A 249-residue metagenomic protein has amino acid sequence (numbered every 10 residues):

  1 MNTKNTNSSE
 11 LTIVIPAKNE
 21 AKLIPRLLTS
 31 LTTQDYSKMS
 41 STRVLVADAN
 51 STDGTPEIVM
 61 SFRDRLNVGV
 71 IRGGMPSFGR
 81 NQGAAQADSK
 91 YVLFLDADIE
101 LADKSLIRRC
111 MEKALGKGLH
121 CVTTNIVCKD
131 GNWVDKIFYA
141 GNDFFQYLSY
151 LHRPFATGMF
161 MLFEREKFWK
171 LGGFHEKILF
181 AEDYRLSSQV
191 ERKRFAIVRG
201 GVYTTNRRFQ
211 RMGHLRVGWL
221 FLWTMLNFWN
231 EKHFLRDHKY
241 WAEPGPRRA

Functional and structural regions predicted by a protein language model:
M1-S8, E191-A249: Hydrophobic helical membrane-anchoring modules
T29-S40: Short, acidic, metal-binding catalytic loop of nucleotide-sugar glycosyltransferases
S40-N50, I71-G73: Short beta-strand/loop segment that forms part of the nucleotide-sugar
A47-P56, I99-E100: A conserved acidic beta->alpha catalytic loop
I71-A87: Glycine-rich, basic loop-to-helix element that forms the pyrophosphate-binding segment of sugar-nucleotide handling
V92: Short aromatic/hydrophobic "clamp" motif used to bind/position activated sugar donors
K104-V134: Conserved donor NDP-sugar-binding/catalytic core segment of glycosyltransferases
C121, I126-W133, F144-F163: A recurrent flexible, glycine/aromatic-enriched loop bordering the glycosyltransferase active site that acts as
